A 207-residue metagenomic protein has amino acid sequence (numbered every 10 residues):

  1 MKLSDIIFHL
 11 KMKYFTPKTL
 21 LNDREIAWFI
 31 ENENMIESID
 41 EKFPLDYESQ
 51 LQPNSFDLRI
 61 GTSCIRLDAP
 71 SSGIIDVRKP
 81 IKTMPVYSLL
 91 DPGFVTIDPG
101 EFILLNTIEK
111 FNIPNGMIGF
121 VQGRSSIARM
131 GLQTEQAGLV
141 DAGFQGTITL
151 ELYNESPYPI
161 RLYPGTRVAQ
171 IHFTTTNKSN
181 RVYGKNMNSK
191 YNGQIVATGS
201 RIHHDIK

Functional and structural regions predicted by a protein language model:
M1-K207: Non-catalytic terminal segments and appended small domains
